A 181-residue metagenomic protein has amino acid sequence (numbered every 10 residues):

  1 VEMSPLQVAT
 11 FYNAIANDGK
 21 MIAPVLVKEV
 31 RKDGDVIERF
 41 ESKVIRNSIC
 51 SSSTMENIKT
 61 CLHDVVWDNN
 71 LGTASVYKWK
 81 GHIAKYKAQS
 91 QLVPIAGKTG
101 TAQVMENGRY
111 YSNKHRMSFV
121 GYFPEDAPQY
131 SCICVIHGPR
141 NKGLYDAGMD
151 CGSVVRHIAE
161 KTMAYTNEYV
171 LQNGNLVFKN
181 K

Functional and structural regions predicted by a protein language model:
V1-I45, L62, V66-N167: Active-site beta-strand/loop architecture of penicillin-binding DD-peptidases
S48: C-terminal catalytic core of Y-nucleophile DNA break-rejoin enzymes
S52-S53: A structural-propensity feature for long, helix-poor, extended segments
Y169-K181: Short, highly charged C-terminal tails/helix-capping segments
